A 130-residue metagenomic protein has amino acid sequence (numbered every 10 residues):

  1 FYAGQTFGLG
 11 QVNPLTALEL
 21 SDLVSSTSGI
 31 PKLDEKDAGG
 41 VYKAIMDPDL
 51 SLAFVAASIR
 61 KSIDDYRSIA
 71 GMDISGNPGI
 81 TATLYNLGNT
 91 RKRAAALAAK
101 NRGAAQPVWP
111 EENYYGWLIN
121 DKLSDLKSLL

Functional and structural regions predicted by a protein language model:
F1-L130: Catalytic glycan-binding domains that act on GlcNAc-containing polysaccharides
